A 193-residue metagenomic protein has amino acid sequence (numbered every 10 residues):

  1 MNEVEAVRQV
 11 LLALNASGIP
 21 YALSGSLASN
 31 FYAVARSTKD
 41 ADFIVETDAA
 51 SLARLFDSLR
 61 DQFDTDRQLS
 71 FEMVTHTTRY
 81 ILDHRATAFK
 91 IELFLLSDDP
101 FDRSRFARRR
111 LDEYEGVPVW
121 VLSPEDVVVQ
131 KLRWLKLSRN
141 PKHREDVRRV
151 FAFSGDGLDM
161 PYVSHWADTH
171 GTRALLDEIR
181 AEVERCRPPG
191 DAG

Functional and structural regions predicted by a protein language model:
M1-G193: Compositionally biased terminal segments of proteins
